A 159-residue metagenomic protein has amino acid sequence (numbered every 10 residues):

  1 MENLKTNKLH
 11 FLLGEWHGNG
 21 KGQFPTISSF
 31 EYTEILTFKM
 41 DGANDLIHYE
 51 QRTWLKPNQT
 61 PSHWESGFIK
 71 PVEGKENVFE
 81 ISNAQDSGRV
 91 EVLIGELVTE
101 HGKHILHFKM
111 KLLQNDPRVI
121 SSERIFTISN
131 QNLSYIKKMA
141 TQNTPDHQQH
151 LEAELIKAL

Functional and structural regions predicted by a protein language model:
M1-L159: Hydrophobic small-molecule pocket/channel-lining residues, especially in calycin-type beta-barrels
